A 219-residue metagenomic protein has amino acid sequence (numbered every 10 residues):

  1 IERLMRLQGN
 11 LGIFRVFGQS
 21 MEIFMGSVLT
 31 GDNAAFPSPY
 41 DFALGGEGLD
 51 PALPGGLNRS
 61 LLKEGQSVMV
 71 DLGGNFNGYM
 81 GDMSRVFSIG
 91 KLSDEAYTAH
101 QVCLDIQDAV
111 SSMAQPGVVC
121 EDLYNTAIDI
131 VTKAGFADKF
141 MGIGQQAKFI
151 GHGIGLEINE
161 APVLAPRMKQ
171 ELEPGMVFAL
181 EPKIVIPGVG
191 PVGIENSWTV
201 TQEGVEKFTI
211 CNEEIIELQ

Functional and structural regions predicted by a protein language model:
I1-Q219: Active-site neighborhoods and metal-handling regions in enzymes and metal-associated proteins
